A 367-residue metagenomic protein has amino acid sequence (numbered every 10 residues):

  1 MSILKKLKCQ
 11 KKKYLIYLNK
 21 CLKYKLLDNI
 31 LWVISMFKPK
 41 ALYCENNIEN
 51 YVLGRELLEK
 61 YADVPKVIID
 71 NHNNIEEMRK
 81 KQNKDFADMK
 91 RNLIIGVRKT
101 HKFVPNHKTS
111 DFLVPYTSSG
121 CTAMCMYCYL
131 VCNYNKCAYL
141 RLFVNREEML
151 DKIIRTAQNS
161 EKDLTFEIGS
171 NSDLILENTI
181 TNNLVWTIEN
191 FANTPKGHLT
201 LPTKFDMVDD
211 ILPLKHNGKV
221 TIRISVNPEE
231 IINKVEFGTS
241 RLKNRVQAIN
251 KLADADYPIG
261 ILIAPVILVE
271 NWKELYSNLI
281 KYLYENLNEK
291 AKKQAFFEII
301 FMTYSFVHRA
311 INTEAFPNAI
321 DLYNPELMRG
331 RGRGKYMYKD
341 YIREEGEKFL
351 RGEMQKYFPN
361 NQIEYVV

Functional and structural regions predicted by a protein language model:
S2-D111: Flexible, acidic/Gly-rich N-terminal and inter-domain linker regions that tether and position cofactor-handling modules
I30-G54, Y284-V367: Auxiliary Fe-S-binding modules of radical SAM enzymes
A87, I94-T109, M126-R223: Conserved Radical SAM active-site core
Y116-C125: Cysteine-centered iron-sulfur cluster-binding motifs in ferredoxin-type domains/subunits of redox enzymes
K152-N159, D210-K215, L242-A255, L350: Structured alpha-helical segments in the cores of large, soluble enzyme domains
E167-G169, T200-K204, R223-N227, L262-A264 (+2 more regions): A cross-family glycoside hydrolase active-site/sugar-binding cleft signature
S172-I175, D206-D209, V220-T239, P265-E270 (+2 more regions): Conserved radical SAM core fold
R245-H308: Conserved C-terminal portion of the radical SAM core fold that forms the substrate/S-adenosylmethionine-binding
